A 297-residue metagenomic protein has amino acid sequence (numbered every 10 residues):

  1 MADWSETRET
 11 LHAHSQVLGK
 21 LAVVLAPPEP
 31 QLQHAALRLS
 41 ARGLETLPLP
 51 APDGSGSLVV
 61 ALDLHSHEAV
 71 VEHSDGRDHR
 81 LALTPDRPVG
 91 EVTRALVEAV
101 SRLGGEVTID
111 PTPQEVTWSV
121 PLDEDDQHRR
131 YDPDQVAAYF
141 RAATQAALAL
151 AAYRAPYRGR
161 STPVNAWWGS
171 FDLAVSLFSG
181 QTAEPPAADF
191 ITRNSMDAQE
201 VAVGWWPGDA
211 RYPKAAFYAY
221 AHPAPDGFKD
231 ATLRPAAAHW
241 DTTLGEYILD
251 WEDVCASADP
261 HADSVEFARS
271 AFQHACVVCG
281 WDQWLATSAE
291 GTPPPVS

Functional and structural regions predicted by a protein language model:
M1-S57: N-terminal ordered "arm"
E9, W240-S297: TerminUS-proximal long segments
L37, L58-L64, F190-N194, A198-A210 (+1 more regions): Broad, structure-driven detector of short, well-ordered beta-strand segments within folded domains
L39-W118: Long, hydrophobic/aromatic-enriched structural stretches that serve as scaffold segments
P48-P50, F228-R234, D259-D263: Short conserved micro-motifs at the rims of enzyme active sites and ligand-binding pockets
H67-L81, Q114-D134, A215-Y218, T243-E252: Glycine-rich, often proline-containing surface loops adjacent to acidic residues and nearby aromatics that form
E124-P207: Aromatic/basic-lined ligand-recognition segments that form π-stacking hydrophobic pockets flanked by Lys/Arg to engage
A198-D250: Low-complexity, glycine/alanine/valine/leucine- and proline-rich hydrophobic stretches
